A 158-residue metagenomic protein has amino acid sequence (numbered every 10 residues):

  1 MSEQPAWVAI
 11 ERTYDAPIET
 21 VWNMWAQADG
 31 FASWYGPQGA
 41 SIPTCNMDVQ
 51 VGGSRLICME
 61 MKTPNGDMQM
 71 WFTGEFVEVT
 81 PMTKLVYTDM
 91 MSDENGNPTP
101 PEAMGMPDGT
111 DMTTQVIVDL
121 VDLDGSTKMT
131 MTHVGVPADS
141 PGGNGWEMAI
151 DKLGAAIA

Functional and structural regions predicted by a protein language model:
M1-I42: Hydrophobic ligand-binding cavity/cleft-lining segments
W7-A9, I42-T44, M68-T73, D111-V116: Short, surface-exposed coil-to-beta transition loops
I18-E19, M47-V51, V77-V86, D119-K128 (+1 more regions): A short, structured loop/turn motif at beta-sheet edges
V21, F31, R55, F76 (+4 more regions): Hydrophobic pocket/interface hotspot
A28, R55-M59, N97-G105: Short Pro/Gly-enriched beta-strand edge/turn motifs at strand-loop
T44-N95: Glycine-rich portal/gate segments that line the openings of hydrophobic small-molecule binding cavities
V86-E147: Beta-strand/loop substructures that line and gate deep hydrophobic ligand-binding cavities in soluble
I150, G154-A158: Short amphipathic alpha-helical signal-transduction/dimerization elements
